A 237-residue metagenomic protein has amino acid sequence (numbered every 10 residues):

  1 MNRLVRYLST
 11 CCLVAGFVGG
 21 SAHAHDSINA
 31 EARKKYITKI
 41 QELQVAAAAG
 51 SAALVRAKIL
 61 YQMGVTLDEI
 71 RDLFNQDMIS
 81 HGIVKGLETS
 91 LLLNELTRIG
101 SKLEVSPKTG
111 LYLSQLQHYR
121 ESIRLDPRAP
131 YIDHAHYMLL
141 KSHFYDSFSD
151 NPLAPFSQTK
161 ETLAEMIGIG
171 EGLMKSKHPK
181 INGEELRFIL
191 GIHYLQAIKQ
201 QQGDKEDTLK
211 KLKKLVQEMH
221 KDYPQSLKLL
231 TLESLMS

Functional and structural regions predicted by a protein language model:
M1-S9: Bacterial N-terminal signal peptides that target proteins for export
S9-G16: Bacterial N-terminal signal peptides
F17-S21: Hydrophobic alpha-helical membrane-insertion segments, chiefly the h-region of N-terminal signal peptides
A22-S237: Acidic, polar-rich low-complexity tracts and alpha-helical solenoid repeat scaffolds
